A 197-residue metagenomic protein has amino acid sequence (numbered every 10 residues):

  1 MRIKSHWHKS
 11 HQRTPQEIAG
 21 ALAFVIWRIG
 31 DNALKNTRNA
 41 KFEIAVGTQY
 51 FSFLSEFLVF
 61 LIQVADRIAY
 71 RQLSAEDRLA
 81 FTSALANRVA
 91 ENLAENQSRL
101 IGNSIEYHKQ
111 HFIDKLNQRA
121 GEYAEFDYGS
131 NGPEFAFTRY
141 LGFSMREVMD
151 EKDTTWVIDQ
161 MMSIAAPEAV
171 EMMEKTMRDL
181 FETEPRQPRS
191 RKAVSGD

Functional and structural regions predicted by a protein language model:
S5-Q49: Short N-terminal edge-element motif at the start of the domain
F24-K35, E56-V64, N87, E91 (+1 more regions): Generic structural signal for well-ordered, non-membrane alpha-helices
N32-R78: N-terminal interaction modules that seed assembly of large macromolecular complexes
Q49, L61, A84-R88, P185 (+1 more regions): Short amphipathic alpha-helical patches
F81-N96: Short, mixed-charge aromatic SLiMs
A94-D197: Helix-driven interaction modules
